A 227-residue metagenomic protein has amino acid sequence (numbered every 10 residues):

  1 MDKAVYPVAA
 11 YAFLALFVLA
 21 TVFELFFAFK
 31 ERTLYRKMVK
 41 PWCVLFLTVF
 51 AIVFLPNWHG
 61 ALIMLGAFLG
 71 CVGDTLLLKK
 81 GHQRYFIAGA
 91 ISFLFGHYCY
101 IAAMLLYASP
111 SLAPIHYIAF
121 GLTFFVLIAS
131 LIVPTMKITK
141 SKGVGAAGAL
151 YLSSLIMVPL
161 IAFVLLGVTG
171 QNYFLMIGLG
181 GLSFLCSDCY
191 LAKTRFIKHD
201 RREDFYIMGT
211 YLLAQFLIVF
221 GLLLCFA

Functional and structural regions predicted by a protein language model:
M1-A227: Polytopic alpha-helical membrane-helix bundles and their juxtamembrane interface segments in multi-pass membrane
